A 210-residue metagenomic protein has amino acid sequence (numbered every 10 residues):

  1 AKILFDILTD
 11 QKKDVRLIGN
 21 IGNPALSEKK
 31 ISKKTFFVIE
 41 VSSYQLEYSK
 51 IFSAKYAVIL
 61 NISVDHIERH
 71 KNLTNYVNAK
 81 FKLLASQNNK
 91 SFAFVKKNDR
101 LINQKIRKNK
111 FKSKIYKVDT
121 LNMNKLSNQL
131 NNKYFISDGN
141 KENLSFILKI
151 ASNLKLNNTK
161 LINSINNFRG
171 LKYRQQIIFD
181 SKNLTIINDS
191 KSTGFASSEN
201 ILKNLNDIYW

Functional and structural regions predicted by a protein language model:
A1-I3, P24, V41, G194-S198: Short glycine/serine/threonine-rich phosphate/pyrophosphate-binding segments that cradle anionic phosphate groups
A1-R16: A conserved segment at the C-terminal end of the G1
Q11-K12, L84-N89, L205-Y209: Short, surface-exposed connector motifs at secondary-structure boundaries
K13-A25: Short beta-strand-centered segment that lines the nucleotide-binding/catalytic pocket of NTP-utilizing
D14, K133-W210: Nucleotide phosphate-binding/pyrophosphate-handling subdomain across enzymes that bind or process nucleotide phosphates
A25, I31-N131, F135: Flexible active-site lid/hinge loop adjacent to a nucleotide/diphosphate and Mg2+-phosphate binding pocket
